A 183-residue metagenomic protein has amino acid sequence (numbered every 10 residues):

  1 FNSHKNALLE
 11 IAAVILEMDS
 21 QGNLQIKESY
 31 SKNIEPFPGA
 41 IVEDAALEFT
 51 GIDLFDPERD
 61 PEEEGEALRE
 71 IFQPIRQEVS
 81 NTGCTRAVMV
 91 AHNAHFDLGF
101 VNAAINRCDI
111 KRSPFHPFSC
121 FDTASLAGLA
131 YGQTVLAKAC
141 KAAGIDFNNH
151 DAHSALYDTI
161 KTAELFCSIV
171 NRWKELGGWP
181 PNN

Functional and structural regions predicted by a protein language model:
F1-H95, H153: Conserved non-catalytic scaffold segment of RNase H-like nuclease domains
L9, G128, E164-C167: Generic alpha-helical structural context detector
I26, K111-S113, A142: Short, conserved catalytic or adaptor-binding loops enriched in Gly and charged residues
S31-T50, L54-P57, F121-T159: Active-site-proximal helix-loop-helix substrate-binding element of RNase H-like nuclease domains
V42, E64-I71, D97-A104, S119-D122 (+1 more regions): Amphipathic alpha-helical interface surfaces
V88-H95, G99-F100, A104-I105, V135-N183: Acidic, Mg2+-coordinating catalytic module of metal-dependent nucleases/exonucleases that use a two-metal-ion mechanism
I105-I110, P114-L129: Histidine/lysine/aspartate-rich catalytic loop segments that bind and position anionic ligands
